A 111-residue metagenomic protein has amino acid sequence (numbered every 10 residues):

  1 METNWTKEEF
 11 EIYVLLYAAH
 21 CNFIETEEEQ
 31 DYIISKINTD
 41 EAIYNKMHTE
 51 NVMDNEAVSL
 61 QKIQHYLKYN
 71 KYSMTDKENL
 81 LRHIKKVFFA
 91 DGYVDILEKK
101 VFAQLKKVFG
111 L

Functional and structural regions predicted by a protein language model:
M1-L111: Small-residue-enriched hydrophobic alpha-helices in membranes
